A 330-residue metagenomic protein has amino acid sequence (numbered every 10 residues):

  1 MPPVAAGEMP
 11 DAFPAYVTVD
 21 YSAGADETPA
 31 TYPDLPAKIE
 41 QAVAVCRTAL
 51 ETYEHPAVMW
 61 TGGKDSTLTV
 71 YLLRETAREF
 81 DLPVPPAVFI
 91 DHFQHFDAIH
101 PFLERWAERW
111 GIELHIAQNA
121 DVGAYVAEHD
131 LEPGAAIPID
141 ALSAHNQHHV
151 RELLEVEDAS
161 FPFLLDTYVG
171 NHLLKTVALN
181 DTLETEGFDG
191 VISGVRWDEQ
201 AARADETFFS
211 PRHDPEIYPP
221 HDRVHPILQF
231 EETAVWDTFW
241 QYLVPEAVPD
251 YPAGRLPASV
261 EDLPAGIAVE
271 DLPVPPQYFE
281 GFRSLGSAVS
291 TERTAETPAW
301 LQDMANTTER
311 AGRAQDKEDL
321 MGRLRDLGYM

Functional and structural regions predicted by a protein language model:
P2-M59, K64-M330: Nucleotide-activated chemistry modules centered on ATP-dependent adenylation/adenylyltransferase
